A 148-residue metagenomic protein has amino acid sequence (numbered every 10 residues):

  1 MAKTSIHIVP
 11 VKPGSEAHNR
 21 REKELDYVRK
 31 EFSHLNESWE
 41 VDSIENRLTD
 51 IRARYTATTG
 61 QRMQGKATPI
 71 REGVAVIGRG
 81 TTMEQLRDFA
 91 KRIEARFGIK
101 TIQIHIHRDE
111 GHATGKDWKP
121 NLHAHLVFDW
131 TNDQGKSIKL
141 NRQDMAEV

Functional and structural regions predicted by a protein language model:
M1-V148: N-terminal nicking endonuclease/strand-transfer module with a His-rich metal-binding environment and a catalytic Tyr
